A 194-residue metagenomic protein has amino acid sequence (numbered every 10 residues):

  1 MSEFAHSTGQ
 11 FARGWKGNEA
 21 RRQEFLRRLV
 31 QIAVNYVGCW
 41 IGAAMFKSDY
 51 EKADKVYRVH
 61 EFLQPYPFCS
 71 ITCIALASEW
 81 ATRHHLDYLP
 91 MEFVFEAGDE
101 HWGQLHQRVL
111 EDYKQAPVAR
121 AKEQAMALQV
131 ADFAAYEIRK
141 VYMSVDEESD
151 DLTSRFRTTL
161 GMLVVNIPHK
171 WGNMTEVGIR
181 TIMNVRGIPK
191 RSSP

Functional and structural regions predicted by a protein language model:
M1-P194: Phosphate-ester processing/binding pockets and catalytic centers
